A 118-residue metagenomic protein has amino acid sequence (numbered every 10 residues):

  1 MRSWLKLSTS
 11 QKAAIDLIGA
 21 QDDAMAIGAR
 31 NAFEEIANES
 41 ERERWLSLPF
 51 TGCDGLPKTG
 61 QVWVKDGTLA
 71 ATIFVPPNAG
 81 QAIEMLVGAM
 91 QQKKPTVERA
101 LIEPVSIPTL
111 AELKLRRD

Functional and structural regions predicted by a protein language model:
M1-T59: Hydrophobic alpha-helical
S8-T9, V64, A89-K93: Hydrophobic residues in alpha-helical segments
G19, A71-I73: Short catalytic-loop micro-motif centered on adjacent basic/acidic residues
M25, A29, G60, N78-A82 (+1 more regions): Stable alpha-helical elements in mature extracytoplasmic
G52, I73-F74: Structural signal for conserved beta-strand scaffold positions within catalytic alpha/beta enzyme cores
L56-T68: Glycine-rich, charge-decorated loop segments at or immediately adjacent to ligand/cofactor-binding or catalytic sites
F74-D118: Hinge/cleft segment of the Venus flytrap/periplasmic-binding protein
